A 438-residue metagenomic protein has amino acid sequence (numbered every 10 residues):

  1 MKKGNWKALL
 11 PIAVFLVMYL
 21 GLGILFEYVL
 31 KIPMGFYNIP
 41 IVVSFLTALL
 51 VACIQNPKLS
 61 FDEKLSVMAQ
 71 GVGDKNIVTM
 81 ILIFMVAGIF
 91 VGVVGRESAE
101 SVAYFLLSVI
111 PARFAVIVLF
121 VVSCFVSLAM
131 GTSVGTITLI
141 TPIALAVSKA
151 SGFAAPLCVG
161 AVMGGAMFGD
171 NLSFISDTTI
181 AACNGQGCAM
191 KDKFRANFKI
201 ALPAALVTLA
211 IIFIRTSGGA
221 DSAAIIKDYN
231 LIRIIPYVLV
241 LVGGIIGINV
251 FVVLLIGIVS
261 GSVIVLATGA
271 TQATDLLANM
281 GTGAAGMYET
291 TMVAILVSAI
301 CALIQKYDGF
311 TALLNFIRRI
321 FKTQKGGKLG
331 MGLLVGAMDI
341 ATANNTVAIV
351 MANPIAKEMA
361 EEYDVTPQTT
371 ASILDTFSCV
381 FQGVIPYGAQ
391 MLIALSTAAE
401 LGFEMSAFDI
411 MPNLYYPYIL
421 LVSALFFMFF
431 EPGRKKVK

Functional and structural regions predicted by a protein language model:
K2-G4, E27-V42, Q70-K75, L107-P111 (+4 more regions): Interfacial loop-to-helix junctions that mark the boundaries of transmembrane helices in multi-pass membrane
K7-G21, G35-P57, M80-V86, I117 (+4 more regions): Hydrophobic mid-bilayer segments of alpha-helices in multi-pass membrane transport proteins, especially secondary
N38-L46, L50-Q55, K64-S98, R113 (+4 more regions): Core transmembrane alpha-helical segments of multi-pass membrane transporters/permeases
N56-D62, G88-Y104, G131-V134, T271: Transmembrane alpha-helix boundary signature
D74-M80, Y104-V122, S148-C158, K227-I235 (+3 more regions): Membrane-interfacial loop-to-helix junctions in multi-pass transporters
M80-V91, I110-I143, I320-K357, E362-Y363 (+1 more regions): Hydrophobic alpha-helical transmembrane segments of multi-pass integral membrane proteins, predominantly secondary
V121-S133, G164-D170, V242-I248, I300-A302 (+2 more regions): Transmembrane alpha-helix interface/packing and boundary motifs in multi-pass membrane proteins, characterized by
T178, G185-A205, Q324-K438: C-terminal transmembrane helix pair
